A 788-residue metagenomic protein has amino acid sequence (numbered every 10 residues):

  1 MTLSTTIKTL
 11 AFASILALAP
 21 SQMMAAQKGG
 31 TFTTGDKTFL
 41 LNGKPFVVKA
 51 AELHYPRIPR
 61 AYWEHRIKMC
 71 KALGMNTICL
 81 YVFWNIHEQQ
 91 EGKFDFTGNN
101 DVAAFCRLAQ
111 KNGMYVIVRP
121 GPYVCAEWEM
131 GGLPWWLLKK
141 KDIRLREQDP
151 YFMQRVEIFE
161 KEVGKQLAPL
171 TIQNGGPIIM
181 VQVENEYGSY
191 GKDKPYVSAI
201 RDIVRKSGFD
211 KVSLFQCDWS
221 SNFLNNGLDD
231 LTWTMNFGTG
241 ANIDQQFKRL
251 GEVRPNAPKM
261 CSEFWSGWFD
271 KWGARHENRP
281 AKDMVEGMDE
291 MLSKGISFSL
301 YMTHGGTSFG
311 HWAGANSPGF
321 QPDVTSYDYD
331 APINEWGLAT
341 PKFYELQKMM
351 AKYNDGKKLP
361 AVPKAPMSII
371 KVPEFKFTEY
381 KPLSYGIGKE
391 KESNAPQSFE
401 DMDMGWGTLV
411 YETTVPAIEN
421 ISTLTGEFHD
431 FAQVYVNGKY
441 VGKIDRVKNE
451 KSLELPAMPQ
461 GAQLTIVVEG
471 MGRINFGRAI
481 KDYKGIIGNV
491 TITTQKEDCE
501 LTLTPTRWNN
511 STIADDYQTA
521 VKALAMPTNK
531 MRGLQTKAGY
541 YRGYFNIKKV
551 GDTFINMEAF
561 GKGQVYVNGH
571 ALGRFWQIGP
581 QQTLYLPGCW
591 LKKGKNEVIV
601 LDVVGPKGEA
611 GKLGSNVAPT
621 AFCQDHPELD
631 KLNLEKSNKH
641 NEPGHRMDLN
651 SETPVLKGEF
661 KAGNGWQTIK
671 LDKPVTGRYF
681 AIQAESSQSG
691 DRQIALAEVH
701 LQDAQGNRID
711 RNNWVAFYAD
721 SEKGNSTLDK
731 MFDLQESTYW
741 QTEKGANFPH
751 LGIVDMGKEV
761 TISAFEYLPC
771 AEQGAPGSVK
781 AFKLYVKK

Functional and structural regions predicted by a protein language model:
A25-T77, R107, V550: N-terminal carbohydrate-binding accessory modules
W63-E129, R201-K206: Aromatic-lined substrate-binding rim segments of carbohydrate-active enzymes
G92-G98, K111, P122-R146, V197-R201 (+2 more regions): Aromatic- and acidic-residue-enriched segments that line the glycan-binding/catalytic groove of carbohydrate-active
F152-G227: Active-site neighborhood of glycoside hydrolase catalytic domains
S207, K211, G240-N334, L338 (+1 more regions): Catalytic-core region of carbohydrate-active enzymes that cleave or remodel glycosidic bonds
I421-Y435, L464, F545-N568, F575-W576 (+1 more regions): Aromatic-lined ligand-binding clefts that engage carbohydrates, nucleic acids, or primary amines
I466-G472, V600-K607, Q683-G690, C770: Short beta-strand-plus-loop segments that form exposed binding edges in beta-rich domains
L572, E642-S651, K661-K788: Aromatic, loop-rich ligand-recognition surfaces of beta-strand-rich domains
